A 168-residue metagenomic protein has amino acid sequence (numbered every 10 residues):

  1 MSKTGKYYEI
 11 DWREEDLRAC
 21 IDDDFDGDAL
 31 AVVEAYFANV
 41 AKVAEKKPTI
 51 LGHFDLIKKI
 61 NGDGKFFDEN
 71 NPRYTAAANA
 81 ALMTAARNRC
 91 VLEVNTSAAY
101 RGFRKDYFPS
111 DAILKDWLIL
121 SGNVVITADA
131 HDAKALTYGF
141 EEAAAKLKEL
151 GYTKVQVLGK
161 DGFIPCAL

Functional and structural regions predicted by a protein language model:
M1-R87: Extended substrate/RNA-proximal surfaces in nucleic-acid metabolism proteins
Y7, G64-L168: Charged catalytic cores and adjacent phosphate/nucleic-acid-binding surfaces used for phosphate/nucleic-acid chemistry
